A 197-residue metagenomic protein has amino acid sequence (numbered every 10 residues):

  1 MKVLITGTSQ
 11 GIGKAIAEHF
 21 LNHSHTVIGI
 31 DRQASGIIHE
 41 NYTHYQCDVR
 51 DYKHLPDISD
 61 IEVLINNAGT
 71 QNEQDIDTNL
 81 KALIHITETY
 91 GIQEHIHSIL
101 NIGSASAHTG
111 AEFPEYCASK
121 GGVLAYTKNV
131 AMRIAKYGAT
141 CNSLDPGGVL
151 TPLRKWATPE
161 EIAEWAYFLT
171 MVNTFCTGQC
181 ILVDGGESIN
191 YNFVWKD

Functional and structural regions predicted by a protein language model:
S9, A17: N-terminal Rossmann NAD(P)H-binding glycine-rich loop of SDR-like oxidoreductase domains
E18, I84, G121-K128, M132 (+2 more regions): Conserved active-site helix of classical SDR/Rossmann-fold NAD(P)-dependent CH-OH oxidoreductases
N67-N72, G186: Conserved NAD(P)H cofactor-binding loop of Rossmann-fold oxidoreductase domains
S98-G122, T127-K136, G148-V149: Catalytic loop of short-chain dehydrogenase/reductase
A135, T140, C176-Q179: Short, small/polar-rich loop/turn modules that mediate ligand/substrate recognition or access, typified
T140-L150, L182-D184: Conserved SDR Rossmann-fold cofactor-binding beta-strand/turn motif
P159-V183, S188-I189: C-terminal substrate-recognition "lid" of short-chain dehydrogenase/reductases
